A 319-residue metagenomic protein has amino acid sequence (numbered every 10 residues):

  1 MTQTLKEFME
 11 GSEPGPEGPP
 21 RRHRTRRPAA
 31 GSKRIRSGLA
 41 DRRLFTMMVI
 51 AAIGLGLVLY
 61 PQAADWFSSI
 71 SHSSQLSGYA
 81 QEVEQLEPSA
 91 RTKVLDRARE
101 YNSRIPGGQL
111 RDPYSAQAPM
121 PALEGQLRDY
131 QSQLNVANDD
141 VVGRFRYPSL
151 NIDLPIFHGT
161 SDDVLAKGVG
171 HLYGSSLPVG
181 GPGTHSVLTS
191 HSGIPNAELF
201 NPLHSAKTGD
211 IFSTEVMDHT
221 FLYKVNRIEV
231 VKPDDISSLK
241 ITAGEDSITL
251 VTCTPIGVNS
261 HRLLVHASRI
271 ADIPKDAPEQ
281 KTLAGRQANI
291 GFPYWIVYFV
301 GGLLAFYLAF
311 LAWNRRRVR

Functional and structural regions predicted by a protein language model:
M1-A40, P278-L283, W313-R319: Terminal targeting segments of Actinobacterial cell-envelope proteins
S32-I290: Solvent-exposed, non-transmembrane regions of membrane-associated and secreted proteins
T282-R319: C-terminal single-pass membrane-anchor helix
